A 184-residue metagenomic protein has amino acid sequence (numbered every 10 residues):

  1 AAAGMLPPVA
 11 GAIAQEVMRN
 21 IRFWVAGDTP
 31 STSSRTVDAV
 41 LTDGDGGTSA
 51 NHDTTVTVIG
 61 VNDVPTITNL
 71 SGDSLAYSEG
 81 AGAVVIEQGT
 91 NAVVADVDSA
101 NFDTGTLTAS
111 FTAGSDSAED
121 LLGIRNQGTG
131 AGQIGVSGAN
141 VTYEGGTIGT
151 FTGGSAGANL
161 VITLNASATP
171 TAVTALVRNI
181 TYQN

Functional and structural regions predicted by a protein language model:
A1-N184: Extracellular glycosylation-rich, acidic/polar low-complexity regions of adhesion- and matrix-associated proteins
